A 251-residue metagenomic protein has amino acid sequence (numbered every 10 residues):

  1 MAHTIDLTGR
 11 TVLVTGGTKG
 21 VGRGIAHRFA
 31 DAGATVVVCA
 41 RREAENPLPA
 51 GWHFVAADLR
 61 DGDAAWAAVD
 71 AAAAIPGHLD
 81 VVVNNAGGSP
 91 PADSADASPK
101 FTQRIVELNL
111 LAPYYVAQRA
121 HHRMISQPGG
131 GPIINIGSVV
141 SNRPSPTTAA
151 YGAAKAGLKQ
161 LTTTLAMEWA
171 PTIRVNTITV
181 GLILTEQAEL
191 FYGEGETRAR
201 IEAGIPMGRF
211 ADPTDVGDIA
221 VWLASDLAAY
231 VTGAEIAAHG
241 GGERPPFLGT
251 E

Functional and structural regions predicted by a protein language model:
A2, R143, T232-E251: Short C-terminal tail/terminal secondary-structure segment of NAD(P)H-dependent dehydrogenase/reductase domains
T11, T18-K19: Conserved glycine-rich cofactor-binding loop
D93-V106, I201: Substrate-binding pocket helix/loop in short-chain dehydrogenase/reductase
A117, A154, T162: Active-site helix of classical SDR
H122, A166-P171, A229: Alpha-helical segment proximal to the catalytic Tyr-Lys
S138: Residue(s) in the substrate-gating loop at a strand-loop-helix junction that position the organic substrate next
T177, E196-V231, I236-G240: C-terminal helical subdomain
